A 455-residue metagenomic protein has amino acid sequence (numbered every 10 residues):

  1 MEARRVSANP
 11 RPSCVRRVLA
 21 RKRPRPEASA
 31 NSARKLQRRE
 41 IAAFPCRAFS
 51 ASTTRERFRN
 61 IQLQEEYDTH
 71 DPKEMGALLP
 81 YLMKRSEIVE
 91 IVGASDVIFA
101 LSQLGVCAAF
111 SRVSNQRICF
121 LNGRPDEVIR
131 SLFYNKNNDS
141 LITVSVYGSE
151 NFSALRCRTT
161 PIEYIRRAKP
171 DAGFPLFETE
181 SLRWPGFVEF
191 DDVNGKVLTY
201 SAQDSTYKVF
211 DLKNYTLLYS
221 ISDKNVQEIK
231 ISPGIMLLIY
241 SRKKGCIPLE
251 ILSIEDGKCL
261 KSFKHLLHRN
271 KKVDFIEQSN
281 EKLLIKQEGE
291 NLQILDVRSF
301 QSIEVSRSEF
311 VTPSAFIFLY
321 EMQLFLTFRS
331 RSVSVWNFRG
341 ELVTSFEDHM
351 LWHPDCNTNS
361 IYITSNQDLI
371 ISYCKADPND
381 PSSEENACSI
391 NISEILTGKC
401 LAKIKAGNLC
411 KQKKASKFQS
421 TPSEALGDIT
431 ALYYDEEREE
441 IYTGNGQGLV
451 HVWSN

Functional and structural regions predicted by a protein language model:
M1-V113, V146, N151-P175, S241 (+3 more regions): Intrinsically disordered, low-complexity acidic/Ser/Thr/Pro-rich linker and tail segments in large eukaryotic scaffolds
E74-Y81, Q116-N122, A172-T179, N214-I221 (+5 more regions): A short beta-strand motif characteristic of beta-propeller blades
M83-I91, D126-N138, F177-E189, I221-I235 (+4 more regions): Repeated scaffold domains used in trafficking and secretory/extracellular systems, primarily beta-propellers
E90-I91, I98-S102, L141-G148, F190 (+9 more regions): Conserved beta-strand element within WD40/beta-propeller blades
G105-F110, S149-P161, D204-V209, K244-I251 (+4 more regions): Structural motif
R112-N115, L212-N214, I254-G257, V297-F300 (+2 more regions): Short loop/turn segments that connect beta-strands within beta-propeller blades
F310-T312, E347-N359, K399-Y433: Conserved blade-ending motifs and adjacent loop-strand segments that build the rim/top face of beta-propeller domains
D428-N455: Blade-level signature of beta-propeller repeat domains, shared across WD40, Kelch, NHL, RCC1 and BNR/Asp-box propellers
